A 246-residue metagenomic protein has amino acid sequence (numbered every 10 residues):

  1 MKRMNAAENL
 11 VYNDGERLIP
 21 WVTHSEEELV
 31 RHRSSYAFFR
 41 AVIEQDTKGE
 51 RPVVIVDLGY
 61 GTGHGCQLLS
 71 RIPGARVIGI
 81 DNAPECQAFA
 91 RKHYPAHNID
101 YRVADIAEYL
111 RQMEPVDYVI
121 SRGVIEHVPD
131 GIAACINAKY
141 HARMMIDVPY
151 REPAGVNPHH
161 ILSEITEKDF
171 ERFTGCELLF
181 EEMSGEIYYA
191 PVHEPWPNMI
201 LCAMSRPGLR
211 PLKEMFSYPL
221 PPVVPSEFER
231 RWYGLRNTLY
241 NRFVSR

Functional and structural regions predicted by a protein language model:
M1-E114, R122, I132-A133, K139 (+4 more regions): Conserved N-terminal segment of class I S-adenosyl-L-methionine
I55, V119, M144: Receiver (REC) domain switch-region micro-motif
V77, M144, C176-E177: Hydrophobic anchor at the start of a short beta-strand that flanks the dinucleotide cofactor-binding loop
R122-I125, D147: Residues lining the SAM
H127-G131: Di-metal (Zn2+ and/or Mg2+/Mn2+) metal-binding site signature of metallo-dependent hydrolases with the MBL/beta-CASP
A142-P149: Conserved beta-strand signature within the Rossmann-like core of class I S-adenosyl-L-methionine
E152-P158: A short acidic, helix-capping loop that chelates divalent metal ions and anchors anionic groups
F180: Helix-loop-beta hinge of the Bergerat
